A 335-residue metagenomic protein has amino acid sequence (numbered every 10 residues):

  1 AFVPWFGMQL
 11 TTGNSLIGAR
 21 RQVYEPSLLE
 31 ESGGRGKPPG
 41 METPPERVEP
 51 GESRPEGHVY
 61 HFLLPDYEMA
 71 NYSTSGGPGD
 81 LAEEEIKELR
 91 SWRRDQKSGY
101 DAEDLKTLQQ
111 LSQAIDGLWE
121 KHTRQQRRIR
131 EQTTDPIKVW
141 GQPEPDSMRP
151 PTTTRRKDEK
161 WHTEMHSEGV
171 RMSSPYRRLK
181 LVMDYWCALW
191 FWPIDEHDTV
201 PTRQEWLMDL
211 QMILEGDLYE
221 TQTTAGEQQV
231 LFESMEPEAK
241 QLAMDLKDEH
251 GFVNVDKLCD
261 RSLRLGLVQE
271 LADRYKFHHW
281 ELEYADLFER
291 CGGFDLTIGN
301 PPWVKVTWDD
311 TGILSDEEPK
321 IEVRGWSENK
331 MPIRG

Functional and structural regions predicted by a protein language model:
A1-G335: SAM-dependent methyltransferase catalytic region
